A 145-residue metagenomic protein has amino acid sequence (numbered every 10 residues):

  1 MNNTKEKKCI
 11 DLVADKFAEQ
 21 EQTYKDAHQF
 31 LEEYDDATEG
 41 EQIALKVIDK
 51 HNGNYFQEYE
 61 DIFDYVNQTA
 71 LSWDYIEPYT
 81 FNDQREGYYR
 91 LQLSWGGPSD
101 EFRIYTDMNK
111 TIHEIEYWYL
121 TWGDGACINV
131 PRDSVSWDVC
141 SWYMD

Functional and structural regions predicted by a protein language model:
M1-D145: Acidic interaction surfaces
